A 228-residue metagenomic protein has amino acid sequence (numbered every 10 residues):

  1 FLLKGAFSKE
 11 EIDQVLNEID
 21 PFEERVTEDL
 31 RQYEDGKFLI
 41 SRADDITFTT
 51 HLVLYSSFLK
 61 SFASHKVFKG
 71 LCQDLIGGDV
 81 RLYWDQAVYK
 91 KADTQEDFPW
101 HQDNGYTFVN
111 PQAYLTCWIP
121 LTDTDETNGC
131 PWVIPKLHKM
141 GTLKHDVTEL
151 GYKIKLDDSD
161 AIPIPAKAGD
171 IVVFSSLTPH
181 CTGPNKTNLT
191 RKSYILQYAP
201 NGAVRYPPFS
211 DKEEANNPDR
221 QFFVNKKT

Functional and structural regions predicted by a protein language model:
F1-G5, S175: Phosphate-binding beta-loop-alpha motif at adenosine-nucleotide cofactor sites
K4-W100, Y106-F108, P218-K227: Non-heme Fe(II)-dependent double-stranded beta-helix
L16, R25, L30-E34, V147 (+2 more regions): Non-heme Fe(II)/2-oxoglutarate
D85, L115, G129, K192: Change "...and in nucleic-acid phosphodiester-cleaving endonucleases..." to "...and in nucleic-acid processing enzymes
A87-T94, N104-G105, Q112-A113, L121-E126 (+1 more regions): Short acidic/polar capping segments at secondary-structure boundaries
H101, F108-E126, P165, V173 (+1 more regions): Short, conserved beta-strand element in jelly-roll/cupin
D103-G105, Y114, C181-N185: Glycine-rich phosphate/pyrophosphate-binding beta-alpha loops
T124-G183, A203, E214, R220-F222: Double-stranded beta-helix
